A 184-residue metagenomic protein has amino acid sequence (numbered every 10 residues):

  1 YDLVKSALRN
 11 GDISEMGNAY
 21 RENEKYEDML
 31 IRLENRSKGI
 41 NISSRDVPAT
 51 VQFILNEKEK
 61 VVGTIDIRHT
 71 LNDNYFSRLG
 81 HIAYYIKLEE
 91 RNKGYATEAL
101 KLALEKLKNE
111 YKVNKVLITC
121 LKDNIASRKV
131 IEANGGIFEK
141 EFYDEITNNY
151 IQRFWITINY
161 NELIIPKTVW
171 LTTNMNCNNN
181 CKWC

Functional and structural regions predicted by a protein language model:
Y1-H81, L88, N149-N159: GNAT-family acyltransferases
E59, G94, N124: Conserved G/P- and acidic residue-centered "switch" motifs that form tight phosphate/ATP-binding loops in soluble
A83, K87-E89, L121, N174: Residue-level recognition of the GNAT/N-acetyltransferase active site
Y84-I86, N92-K106, R128-A133: Conserved acetyl-CoA-binding loop-helix of GNAT-fold acetyltransferases
R91, I118-R128: Conserved beta-strand-loop-alpha-helix junction that forms the acyl-donor binding cleft
N109-T119: Conserved GNAT acetyl-CoA-binding A-motif
T119, G135-R153: Conserved catalytic-core motifs of GNAT/GCN5-like acyltransferases
L163-I164, W170-C184: Canonical Radical SAM [4Fe-4S] cluster-binding loop centered on the CxxxCxxC motif and its immediate flanking residues
